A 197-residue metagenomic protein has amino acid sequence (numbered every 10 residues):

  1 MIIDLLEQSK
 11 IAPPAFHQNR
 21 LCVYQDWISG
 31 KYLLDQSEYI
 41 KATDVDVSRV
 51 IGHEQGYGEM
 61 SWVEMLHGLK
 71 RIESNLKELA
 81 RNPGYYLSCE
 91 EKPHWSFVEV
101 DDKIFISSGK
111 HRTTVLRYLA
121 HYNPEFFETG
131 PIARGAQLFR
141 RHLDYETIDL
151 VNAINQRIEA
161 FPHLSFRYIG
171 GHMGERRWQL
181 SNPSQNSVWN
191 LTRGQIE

Functional and structural regions predicted by a protein language model:
M1-K103, S107: Short alpha-helix boundary/capping and kink motifs at helix termini
I3-D4, A136, W178, W189: Intrinsic-disorder/low-complexity peptide segments enriched for small residues
N19, S29, N75, N82 (+6 more regions): Detector for Asparagine
D26, D35-I40, R117-F139, W189-E197: A signal for specific C-terminal beta-sheet/loop modules enriched in small/flexible residues with GP/PG/PP motifs
L34, G56, M60-W62, I72 (+3 more regions): Intrinsically disordered, low-complexity, compositionally biased regions/tails
I51, W62-N75, A120, A136 (+3 more regions): Generic hydrophobic, helix-prone segments enriched in Leu/Val/Ile
S88-L150: A short, basic-hydrophobic beta/loop patch
I154-E197: C-terminal interaction module
